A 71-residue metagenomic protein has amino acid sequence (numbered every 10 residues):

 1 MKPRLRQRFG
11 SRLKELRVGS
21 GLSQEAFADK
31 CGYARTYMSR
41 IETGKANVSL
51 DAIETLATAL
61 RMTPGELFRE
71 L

Functional and structural regions predicted by a protein language model:
M1-G19: A short, Lys/Arg-rich alpha-helix, primarily the initiator
P3-R4, T58, F68-L71: Short, charged recognition helix plus adjacent turn of helix-turn-helix-like nucleic-acid-binding domains
K14, E25, E54: Residues within the helices of the helix-turn-helix
V18, D29, T58: Alpha-helical residues within the helix-turn-helix
G21-R40: Short alpha-helical DNA-recognition segment
T43: Short, conserved catalytic or interaction motifs in soluble domains
A52-E66: DNA major-groove recognition helix of helix-turn-helix/homeodomain DNA-binding modules
